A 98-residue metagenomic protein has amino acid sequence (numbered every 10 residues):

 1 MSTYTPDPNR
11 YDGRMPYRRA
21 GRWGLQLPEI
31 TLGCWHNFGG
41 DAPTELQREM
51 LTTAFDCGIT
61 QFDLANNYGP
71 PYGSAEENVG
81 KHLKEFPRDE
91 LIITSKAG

Functional and structural regions predicted by a protein language model:
M1-L91: N-terminal binding-site loop/beta-alpha segment at the start of enzyme catalytic domains that lines or forms
I93-K96: Short glycine/serine/threonine-enriched helix-capping/active-site loop that flanks the nucleotide-sugar donor pocket
